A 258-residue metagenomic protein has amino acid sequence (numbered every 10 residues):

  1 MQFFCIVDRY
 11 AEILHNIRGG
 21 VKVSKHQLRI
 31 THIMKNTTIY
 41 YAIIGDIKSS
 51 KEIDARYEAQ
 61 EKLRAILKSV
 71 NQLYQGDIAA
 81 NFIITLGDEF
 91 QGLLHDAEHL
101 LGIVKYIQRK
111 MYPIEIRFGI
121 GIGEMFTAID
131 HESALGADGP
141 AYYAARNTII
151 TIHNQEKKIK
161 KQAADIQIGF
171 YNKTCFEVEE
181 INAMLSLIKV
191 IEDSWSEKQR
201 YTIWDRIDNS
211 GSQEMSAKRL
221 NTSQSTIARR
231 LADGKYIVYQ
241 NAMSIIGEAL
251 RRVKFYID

Functional and structural regions predicted by a protein language model:
C5, I17-K157: DNA-contacting interfaces and partner/effector-binding or oligomerization modules in DNA-centric proteins
Y143-S194, V253-D258: Linker/hinge segments immediately adjacent to helix-turn-helix/homeobox DNA-binding domains
Q199-R206: Short alpha-helical "packing" element that flanks the helix-turn-helix/winged-helix DNA-binding module
S212-L220: Short alpha-helical "recognition helix" segments of helix-turn-helix
L231, V238: DNA major-groove recognition helix of helix-turn-helix
Q240, S244-D258: Intrinsically disordered, low-complexity basic tails/linkers immediately adjacent to helix-turn-helix/homeobox/MYB/SANT
